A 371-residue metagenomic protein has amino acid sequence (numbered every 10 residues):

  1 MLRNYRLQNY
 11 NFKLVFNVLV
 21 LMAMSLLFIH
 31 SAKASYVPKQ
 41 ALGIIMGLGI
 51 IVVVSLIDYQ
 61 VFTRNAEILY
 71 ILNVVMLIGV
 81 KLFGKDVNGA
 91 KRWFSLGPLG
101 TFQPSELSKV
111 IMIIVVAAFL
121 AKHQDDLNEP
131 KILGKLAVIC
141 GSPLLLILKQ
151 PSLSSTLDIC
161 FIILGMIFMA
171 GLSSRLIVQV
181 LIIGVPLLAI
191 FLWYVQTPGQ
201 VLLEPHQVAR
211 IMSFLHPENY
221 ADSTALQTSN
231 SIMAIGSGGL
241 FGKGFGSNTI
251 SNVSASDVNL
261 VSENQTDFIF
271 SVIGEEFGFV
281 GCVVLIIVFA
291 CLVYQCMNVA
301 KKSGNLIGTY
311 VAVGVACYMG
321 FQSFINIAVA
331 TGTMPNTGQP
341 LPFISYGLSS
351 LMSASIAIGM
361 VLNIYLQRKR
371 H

Functional and structural regions predicted by a protein language model:
M1-L19: N-terminal membrane topogenic signal
M1-R6, I29, Q322-H371: A juxtamembrane structural motif centered on a specific transmembrane helix
V15-A23, L27-S229, S271-T331, I356-M360: Hydrophobic alpha-helical transmembrane segments of multi-pass inner membrane proteins, especially in bacterial systems
R92-L99, N259, N336-P342, M352: Active-site-proximal inter-transmembrane loops
F94, F102, L127, L240-F241 (+3 more regions): Short clusters of hydrophobic/aromatic residues that line enzyme substrate/ligand-binding pockets
S152-L157, K243-N248, N264-T266, V283 (+3 more regions): Transmembrane helix boundary and interhelical junction motifs in multipass membrane proteins
D158-I159, S247-S256, V288, T331-P340 (+1 more regions): Re-entrant/interfacial helical elements at transmembrane boundaries that shape and gate the permeation pathway
I235, G239-F277: Long extracytoplasmic/lumenal interhelical loops at the membrane interface of multi-pass membrane proteins
